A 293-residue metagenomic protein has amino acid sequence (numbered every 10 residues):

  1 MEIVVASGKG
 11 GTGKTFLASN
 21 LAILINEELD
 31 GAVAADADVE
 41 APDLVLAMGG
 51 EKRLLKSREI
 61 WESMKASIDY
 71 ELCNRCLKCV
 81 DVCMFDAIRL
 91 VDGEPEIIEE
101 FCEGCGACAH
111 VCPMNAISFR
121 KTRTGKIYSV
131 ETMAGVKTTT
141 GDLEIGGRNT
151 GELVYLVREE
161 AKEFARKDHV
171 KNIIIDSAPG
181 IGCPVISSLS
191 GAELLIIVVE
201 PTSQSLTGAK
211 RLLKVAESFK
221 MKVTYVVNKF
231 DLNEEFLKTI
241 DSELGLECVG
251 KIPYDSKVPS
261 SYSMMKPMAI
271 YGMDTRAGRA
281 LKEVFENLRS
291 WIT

Functional and structural regions predicted by a protein language model:
M1-N26: Walker A (P-loop) phosphate-binding motif
D30-L44, K121-I127: Short beta-strand-centered segment that lines the nucleotide-binding/catalytic pocket of NTP-utilizing
A37-D38, D142-I145, N149, R158-P184: Switch II (G3) loop of P-loop NTPases
V39-A41, G180, T202-Q204, F230-N233 (+1 more regions): Conserved nucleotide-binding/hydrolysis micro-motifs of P-loop NTPases
E40-W61, V130-E131: P-loop NTPase switch/communication element
K78-I97, A107-R123: Iron-sulfur cluster-binding cysteine motifs and their immediate structural context in ferredoxin-like electron-transfer
P184-S203: Inter-motif core of Ras-like GTPase G domains
V215-T293: C-terminal lobe/tail of nucleotide-utilizing enzymes
